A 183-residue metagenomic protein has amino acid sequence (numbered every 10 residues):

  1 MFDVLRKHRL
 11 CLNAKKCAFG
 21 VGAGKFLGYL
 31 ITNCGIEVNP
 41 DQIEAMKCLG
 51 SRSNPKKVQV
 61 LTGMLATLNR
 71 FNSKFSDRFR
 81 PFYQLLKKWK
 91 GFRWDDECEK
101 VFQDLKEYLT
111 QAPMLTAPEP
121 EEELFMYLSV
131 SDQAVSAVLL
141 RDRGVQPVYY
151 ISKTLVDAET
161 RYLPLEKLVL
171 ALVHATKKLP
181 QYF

Functional and structural regions predicted by a protein language model:
M1-F183: Retroelement reverse transcriptase polymerase core
